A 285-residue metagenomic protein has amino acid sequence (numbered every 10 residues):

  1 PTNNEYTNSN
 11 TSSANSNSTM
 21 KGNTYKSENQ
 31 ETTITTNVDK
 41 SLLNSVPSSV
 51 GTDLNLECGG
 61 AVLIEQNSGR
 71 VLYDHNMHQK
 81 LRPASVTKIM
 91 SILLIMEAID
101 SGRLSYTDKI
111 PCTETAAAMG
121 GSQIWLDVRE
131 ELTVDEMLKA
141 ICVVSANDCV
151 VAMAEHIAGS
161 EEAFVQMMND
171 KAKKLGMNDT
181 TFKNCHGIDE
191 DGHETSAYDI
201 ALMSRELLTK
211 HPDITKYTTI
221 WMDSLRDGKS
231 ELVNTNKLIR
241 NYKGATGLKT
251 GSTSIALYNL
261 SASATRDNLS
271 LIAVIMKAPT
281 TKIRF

Functional and structural regions predicted by a protein language model:
P1-N15, T19-E28, T35: N-terminal hydrophobic targeting segments that direct proteins to the cell envelope
N3, T7-N10, N17, M177-T181 (+1 more regions): Domain-terminus/edge residues, biased toward the C-terminal soluble/receptor-binding domains of extracytoplasmic
M20-Y198, L208-T209: Active-site-adjacent loops and short helices of periplasmic peptidoglycan-processing enzymes
